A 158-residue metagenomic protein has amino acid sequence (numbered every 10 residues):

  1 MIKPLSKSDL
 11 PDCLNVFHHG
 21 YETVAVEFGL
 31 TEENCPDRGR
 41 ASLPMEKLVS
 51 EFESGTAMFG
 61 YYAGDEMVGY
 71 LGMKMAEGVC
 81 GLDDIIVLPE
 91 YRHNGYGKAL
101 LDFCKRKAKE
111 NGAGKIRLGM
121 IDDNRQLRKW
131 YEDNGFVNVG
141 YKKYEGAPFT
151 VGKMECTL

Functional and structural regions predicted by a protein language model:
M1-V16, E22-E27: A short beta-loop-alpha structural element at the N-terminal edge of CoA-dependent acyl/N-acetyltransferase catalytic
H18-K47: Conserved GNAT-fold acetyl-CoA-binding loop/helix
S42-G60, G81: A short helix-loop-beta-strand connector motif used in the catalytic cores of GNAT acetyltransferases and, in some
G60, E66-K74, G81-I86: Conserved beta-strand in the GNAT
Y61, Y91, G95-F103: Conserved acetyl-CoA pyrophosphate-binding loop and the N-cap/start of the following alpha-helix in GNAT-like
K74-D83, R92, A113-G114, G146-T150: A conserved beta-turn-beta hairpin within the catalytic core of GNAT-like acetyltransferases that forms part
A99-K115: Conserved acyl-CoA
G114-N134, G140-L158: C-terminal "cap" of GNAT-fold acetyltransferases
